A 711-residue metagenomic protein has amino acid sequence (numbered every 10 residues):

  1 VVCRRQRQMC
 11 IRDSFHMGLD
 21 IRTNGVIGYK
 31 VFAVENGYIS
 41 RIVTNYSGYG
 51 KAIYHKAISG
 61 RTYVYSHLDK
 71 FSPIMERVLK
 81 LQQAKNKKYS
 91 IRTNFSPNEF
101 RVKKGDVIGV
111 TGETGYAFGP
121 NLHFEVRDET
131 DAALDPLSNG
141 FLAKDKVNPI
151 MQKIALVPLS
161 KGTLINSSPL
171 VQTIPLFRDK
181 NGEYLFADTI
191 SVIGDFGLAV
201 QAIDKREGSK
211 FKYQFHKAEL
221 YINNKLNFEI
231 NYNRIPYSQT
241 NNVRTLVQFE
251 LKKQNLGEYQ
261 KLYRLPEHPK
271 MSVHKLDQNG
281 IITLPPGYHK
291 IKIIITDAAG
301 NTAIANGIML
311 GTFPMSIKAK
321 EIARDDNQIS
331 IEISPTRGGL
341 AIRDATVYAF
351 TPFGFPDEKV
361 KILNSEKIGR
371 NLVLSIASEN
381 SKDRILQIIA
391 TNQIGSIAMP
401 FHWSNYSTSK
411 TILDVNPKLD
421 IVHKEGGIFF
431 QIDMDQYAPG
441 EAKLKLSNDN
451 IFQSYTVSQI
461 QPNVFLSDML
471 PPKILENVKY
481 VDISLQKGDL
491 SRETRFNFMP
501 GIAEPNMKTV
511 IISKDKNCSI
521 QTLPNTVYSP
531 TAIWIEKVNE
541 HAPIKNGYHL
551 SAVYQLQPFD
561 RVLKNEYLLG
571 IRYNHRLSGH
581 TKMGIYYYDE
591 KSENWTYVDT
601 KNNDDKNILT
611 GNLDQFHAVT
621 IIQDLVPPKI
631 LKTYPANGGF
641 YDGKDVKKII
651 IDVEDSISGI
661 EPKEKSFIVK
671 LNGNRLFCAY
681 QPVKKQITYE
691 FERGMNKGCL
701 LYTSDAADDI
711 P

Functional and structural regions predicted by a protein language model:
V1-C3, R7, I11, Y702-P711: Single conserved hydrophobic/aromatic residue that forms the stacking wall/gate of nucleotide- or nucleobase-binding
Q6-Q8, R12-E35, K88-Y89, T173-L185: Short glycine/threonine/proline-enriched tight-turn/helix- or strand-capping micro-motif at secondary-structure
R12-A57, P97-F100, I190-F196: Short, glycine/small-residue-enriched coil/turn segments at secondary-structure junctions
A33-S96: Zn2+-dependent peptidoglycan hydrolase active-site motif and core
K103, K144, L159-G162, L170-P314 (+7 more regions): Long, low-complexity serine/threonine/glycine- and acidic-rich segments characteristic of extracellular
L134-S191, G307-I329, H402-H423, I622-D642: Short, compositionally biased P/S/T/A/G/V-rich stretches that sit at domain boundaries
N416, H423-E425, P500-V510, K537-D589 (+1 more regions): Proteolytic processing hotspots in large secreted/extracellular or virion-associated proteins and select intracellular
E441-F452, T522, F559-V619, I657 (+3 more regions): Proteolytic-maturation and junctional protease-sensitive modules
